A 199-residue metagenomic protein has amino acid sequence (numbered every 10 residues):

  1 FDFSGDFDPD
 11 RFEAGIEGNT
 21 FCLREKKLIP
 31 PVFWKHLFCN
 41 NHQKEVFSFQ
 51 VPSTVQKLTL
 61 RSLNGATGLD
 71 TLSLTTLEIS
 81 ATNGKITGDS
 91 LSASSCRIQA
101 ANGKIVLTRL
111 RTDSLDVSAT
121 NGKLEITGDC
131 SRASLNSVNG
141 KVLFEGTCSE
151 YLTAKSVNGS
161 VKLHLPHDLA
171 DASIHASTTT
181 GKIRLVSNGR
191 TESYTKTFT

Functional and structural regions predicted by a protein language model:
F1-R11, K44: N-terminal post-signal-peptidase region of extra-cytosolic proteins
D6, E17-N19, T179: Change "in extracellular beta-sheet-rich domains … of secreted and cell-surface proteins" to "in beta-sheet-rich domains
F12-Q99, K104-S114, K123-R132, L169 (+1 more regions): Right-handed parallel beta-helix
D89-S90, C96, L107-A119, K123-T199: Short, surface-exposed interaction patches in beta-rich subdomains that mediate adhesion/assembly near membranes
